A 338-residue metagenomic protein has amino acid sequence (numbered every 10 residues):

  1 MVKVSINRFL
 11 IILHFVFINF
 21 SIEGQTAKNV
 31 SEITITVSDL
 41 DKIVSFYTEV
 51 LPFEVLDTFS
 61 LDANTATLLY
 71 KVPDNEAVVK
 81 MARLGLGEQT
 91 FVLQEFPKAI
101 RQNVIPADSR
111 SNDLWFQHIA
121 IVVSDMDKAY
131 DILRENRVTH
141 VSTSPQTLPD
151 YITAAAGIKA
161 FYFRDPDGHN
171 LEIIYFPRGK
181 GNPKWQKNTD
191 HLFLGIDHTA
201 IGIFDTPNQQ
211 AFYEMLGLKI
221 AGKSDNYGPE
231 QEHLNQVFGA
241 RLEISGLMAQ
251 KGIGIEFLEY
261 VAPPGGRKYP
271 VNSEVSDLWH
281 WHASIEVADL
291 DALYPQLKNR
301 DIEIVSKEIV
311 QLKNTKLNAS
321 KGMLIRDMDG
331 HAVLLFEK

Functional and structural regions predicted by a protein language model:
M1-I6: N-terminal secretory signal peptides that target proteins for export/translocation
R8-S21: Bacterial N-terminal signal peptides
G24-T26: Boundary at the C-terminal end of the N-terminal hydrophobic targeting segment
N29-D39, V78-K98, V104-L133, I158-R164 (+5 more regions): Vicinal oxygen chelate
T36-Q89, E135, Y151-A156, I201-G254 (+2 more regions): Core segments of cupin and vicinal oxygen chelate
T58, F91, I121, D127-L194 (+5 more regions): Vicinal oxygen chelate
V72-P73, D108-S111, I152, T189-D190 (+1 more regions): Short consensus segments that form the blades of beta-propeller domains, in both extracellular/periplasmic
R101-Q102, H169, G265-R267, H331: Short, charged/polar, Gly/Pro-enriched secondary-structure boundary elements
